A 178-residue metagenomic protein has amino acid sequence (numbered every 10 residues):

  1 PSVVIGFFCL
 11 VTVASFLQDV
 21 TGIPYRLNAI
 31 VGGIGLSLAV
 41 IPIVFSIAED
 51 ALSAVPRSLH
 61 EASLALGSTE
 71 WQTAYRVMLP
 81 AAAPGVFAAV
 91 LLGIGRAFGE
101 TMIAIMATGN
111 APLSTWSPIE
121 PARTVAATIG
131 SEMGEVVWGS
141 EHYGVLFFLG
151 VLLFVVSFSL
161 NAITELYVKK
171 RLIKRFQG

Functional and structural regions predicted by a protein language model:
P1-C9, S46-I47, K174-G178: Cytoplasmic-entry segments and transmembrane alpha-helices of multi-pass inner-membrane transporters
P1-G33: Generic hydrophobic transmembrane alpha-helix motif, especially the helices
V4-T12, V86-M106, V155-I163: Hydrophobic alpha-helical segments of membrane proteins
V13, G33-V44, I94-F98, T108-A111 (+1 more regions): Hydrophobic transmembrane alpha-helices
L27-I30, S37, I41, L59 (+6 more regions): Alpha-helical membrane-protein architecture signal
F45-A48, L52-P56, L64, E70-M106: Transmembrane alpha-helices
E49-S53, R57-H60, L64, G134-G178: C-terminal transmembrane helix and the adjacent membrane-cytosol boundary/short C-terminal tail of inner/organellar
A104-F154: Interhelical loop and adjacent transmembrane-helix boundary motif in polytopic membrane transport permeases
